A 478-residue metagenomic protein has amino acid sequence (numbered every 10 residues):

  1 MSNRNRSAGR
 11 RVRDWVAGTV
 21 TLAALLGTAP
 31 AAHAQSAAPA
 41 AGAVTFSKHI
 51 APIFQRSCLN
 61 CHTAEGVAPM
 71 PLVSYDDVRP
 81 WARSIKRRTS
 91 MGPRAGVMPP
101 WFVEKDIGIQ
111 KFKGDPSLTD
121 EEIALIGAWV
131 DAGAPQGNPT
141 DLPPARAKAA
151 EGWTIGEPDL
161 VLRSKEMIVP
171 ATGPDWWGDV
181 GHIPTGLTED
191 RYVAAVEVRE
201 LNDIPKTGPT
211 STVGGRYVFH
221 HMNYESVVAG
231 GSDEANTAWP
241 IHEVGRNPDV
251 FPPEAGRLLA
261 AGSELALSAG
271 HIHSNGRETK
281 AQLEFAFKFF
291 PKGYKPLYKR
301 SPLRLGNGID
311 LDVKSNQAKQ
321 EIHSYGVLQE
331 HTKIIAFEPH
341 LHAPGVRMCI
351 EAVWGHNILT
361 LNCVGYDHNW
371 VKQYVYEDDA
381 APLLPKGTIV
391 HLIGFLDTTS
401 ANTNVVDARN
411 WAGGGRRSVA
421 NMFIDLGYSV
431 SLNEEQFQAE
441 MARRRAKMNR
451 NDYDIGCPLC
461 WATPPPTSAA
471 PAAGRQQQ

Functional and structural regions predicted by a protein language model:
M1-R11: N-terminal secretory signal peptides that target proteins for export/translocation
A17-T28: Bacterial N-terminal signal peptides
A32-R191, A195-R199, G262-S268: Aromatic- and Gly/Pro-enriched helix-to-coil junctions and flexible linker segments
A134-Q136, I272-R277, F395-N404: Short acidic/polar inter-strand loop motif in beta-rich domains
L142-T210, G276-P344, A401-T467: Solvent-exposed, flexible loop/coil segments flanking beta-strands in beta-rich domains
V193-A194, G256-I272, P382-L396: Noncatalytic modules at the cell exterior or secretory-pathway interfaces, chiefly beta-strand-rich lectin/adhesion
S211-V228, R347-H356: Short, surface-exposed beta-strand/strand-loop-strand elements in extracellular ectodomains
I335-S418: Extended, compositionally biased non-globular segments
